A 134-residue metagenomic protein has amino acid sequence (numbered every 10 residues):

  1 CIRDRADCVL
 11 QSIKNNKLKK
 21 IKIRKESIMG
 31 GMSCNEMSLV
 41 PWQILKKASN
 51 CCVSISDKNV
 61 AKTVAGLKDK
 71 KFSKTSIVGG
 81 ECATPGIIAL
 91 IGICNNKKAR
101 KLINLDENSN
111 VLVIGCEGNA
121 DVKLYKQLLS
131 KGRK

Functional and structural regions predicted by a protein language model:
R3-K47, K97-K134: Glycine-rich phosphate/pyrophosphate-binding loop at beta-loop-alpha junctions
S38-N104: Active-site-adjacent helical/loop segments in soluble small-molecule enzymes
